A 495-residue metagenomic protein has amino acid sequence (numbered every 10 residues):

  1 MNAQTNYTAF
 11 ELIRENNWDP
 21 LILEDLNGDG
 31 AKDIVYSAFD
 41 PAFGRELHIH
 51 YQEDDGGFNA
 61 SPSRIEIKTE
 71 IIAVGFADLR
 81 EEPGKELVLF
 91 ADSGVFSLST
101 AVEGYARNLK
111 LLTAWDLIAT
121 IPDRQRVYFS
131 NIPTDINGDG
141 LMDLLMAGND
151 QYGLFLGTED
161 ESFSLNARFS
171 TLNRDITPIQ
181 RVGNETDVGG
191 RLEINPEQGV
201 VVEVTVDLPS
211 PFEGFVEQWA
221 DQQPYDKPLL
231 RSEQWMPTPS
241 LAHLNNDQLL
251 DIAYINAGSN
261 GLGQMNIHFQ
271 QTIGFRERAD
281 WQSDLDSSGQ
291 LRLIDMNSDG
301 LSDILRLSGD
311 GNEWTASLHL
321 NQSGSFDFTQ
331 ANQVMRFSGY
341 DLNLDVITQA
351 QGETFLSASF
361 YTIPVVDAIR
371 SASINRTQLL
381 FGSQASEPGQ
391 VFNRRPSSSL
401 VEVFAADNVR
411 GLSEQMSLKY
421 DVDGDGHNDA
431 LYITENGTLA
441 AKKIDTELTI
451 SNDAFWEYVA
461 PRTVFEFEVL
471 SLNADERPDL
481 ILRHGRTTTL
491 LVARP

Functional and structural regions predicted by a protein language model:
M1-P495: Beta-propeller-forming repeat regions
